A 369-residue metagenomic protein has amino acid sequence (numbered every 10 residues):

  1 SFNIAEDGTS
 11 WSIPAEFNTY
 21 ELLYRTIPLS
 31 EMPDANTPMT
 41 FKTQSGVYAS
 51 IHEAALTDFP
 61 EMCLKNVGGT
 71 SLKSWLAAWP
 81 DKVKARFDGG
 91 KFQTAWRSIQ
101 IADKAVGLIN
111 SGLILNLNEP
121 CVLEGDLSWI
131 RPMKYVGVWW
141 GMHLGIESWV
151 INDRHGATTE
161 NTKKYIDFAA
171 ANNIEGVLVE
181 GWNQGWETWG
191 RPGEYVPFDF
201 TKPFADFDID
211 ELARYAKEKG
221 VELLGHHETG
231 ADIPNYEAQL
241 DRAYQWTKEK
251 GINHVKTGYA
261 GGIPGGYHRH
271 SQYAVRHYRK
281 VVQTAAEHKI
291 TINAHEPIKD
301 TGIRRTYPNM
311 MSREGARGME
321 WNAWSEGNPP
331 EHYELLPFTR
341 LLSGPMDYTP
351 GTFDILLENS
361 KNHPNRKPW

Functional and structural regions predicted by a protein language model:
S1-V122: N-terminal accessory beta-strand-rich subdomains and adjacent acidic, glycine-rich linkers that precede catalytic cores
F2-I4, M39-F41, A49-I51, W96-Q100 (+8 more regions): Generic structural hydrophobic/aromatic packing signal, biased to beta-strands
T9, D103-A105, H143, Q184 (+1 more regions): Generic "edge-of-domain/loop-turn" microfeature
P33, G90, S128-I130, A171 (+3 more regions): A generic structural signal for short, solvent-exposed coil/turn residues that cap or connect secondary-structure
N66-R86, N110-W139, P192-D206, I290-D300: Short N-terminal secondary-structure initiator segments
R86-N172, G176, E180: An acidic-aromatic substrate-binding cleft motif
G181-P368: Aromatic- and carboxylate-enriched substrate-binding clefts and catalytic-loop regions of carbohydrate-active enzymes
